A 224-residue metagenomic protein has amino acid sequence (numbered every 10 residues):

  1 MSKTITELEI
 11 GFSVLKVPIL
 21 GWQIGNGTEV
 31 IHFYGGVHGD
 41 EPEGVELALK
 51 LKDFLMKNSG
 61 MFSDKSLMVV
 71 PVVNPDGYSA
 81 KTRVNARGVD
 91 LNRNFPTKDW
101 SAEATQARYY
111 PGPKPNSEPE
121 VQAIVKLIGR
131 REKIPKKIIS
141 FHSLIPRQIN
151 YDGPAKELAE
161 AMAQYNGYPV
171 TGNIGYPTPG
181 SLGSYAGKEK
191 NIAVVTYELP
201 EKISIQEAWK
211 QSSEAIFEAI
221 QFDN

Functional and structural regions predicted by a protein language model:
M1-W22: Short glycine- and acidic-rich boundary segments immediately preceding or forming the N-terminal edge of structured
E7, G21, V69, I138 (+1 more regions): Conserved beta-strand scaffold positions in the cores of enzyme catalytic domains, especially in NTP/NDP-utilizing
K16, H38, M56: Active-site beta->alpha N-cap acidic-glycine motif
I24-V30: Proline/glycine-enriched tight loop/beta-turn segments at coil->beta junctions that connect or precede beta-strands
T28, P42-K50, M56-G175, I192: Active-site/substrate-binding loop(s) of hydrolase catalytic cores
F33-D40, G44: Active-site histidine-acidic residue metal-binding/catalytic motifs, centered on HxH/HExxH-like signatures
V37-H38, R108-K114, E198, K202-I205: Second-shell loop/turn segments in exported
Q148-N150, Y176-N224: Active-site-adjacent mobile loop/cap segments within catalytic or ligand-binding domains
